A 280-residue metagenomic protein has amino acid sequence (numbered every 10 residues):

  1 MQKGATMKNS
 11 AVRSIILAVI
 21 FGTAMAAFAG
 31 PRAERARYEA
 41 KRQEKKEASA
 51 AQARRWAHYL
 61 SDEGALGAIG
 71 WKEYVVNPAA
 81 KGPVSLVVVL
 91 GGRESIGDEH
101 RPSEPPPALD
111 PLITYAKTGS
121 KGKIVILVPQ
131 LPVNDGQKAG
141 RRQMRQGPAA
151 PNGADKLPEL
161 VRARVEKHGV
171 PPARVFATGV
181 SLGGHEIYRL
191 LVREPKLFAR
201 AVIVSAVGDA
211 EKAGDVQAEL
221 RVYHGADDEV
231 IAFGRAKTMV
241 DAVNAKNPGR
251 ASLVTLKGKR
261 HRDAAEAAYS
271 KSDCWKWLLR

Functional and structural regions predicted by a protein language model:
A5-I16: Bacterial N-terminal signal peptides that target proteins for export
F28-L86, I124, T178, H185 (+5 more regions): A domain-start/cap signature at the N-terminus of enzymes
E34-E39, A51, R221-Y223, E229-R280: C-terminal catalytic histidine-bearing segment of alpha/beta-hydrolase fold enzymes
P78, K138-S181: Gly/Ser-rich "nucleophile elbow"/oxyanion-hole loop immediately N-terminal to the catalytic nucleophile in hydrolases
L86, R93-A154: Active-site machinery of serine-nucleophile hydrolases
V88-G92, H224-G225: The conserved beta1-alpha1 loop
G122, D215-L220: Short, proline-enriched alpha-helix->beta-strand connector loops that line the catalytic pocket of alpha/beta-hydrolase
A173-V216: Primarily recognizes the serine-hydrolase "nucleophile elbow" in alpha/beta-hydrolase and SGNH/GDSL folds
